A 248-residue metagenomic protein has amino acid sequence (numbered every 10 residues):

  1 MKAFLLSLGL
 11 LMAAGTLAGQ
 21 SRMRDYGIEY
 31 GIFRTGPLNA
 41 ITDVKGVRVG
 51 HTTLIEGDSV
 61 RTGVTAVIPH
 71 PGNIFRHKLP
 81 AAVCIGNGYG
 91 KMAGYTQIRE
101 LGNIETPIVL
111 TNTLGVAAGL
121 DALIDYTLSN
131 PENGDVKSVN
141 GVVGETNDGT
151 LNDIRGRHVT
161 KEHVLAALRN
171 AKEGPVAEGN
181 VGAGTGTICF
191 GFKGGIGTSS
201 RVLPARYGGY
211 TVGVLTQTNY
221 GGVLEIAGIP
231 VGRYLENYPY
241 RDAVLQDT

Functional and structural regions predicted by a protein language model:
M1-Q20: Bacterial Sec-dependent N-terminal signal peptides
Q20-T248: Alpha/propeptide regions of enzymes that mature by internal proteolysis
